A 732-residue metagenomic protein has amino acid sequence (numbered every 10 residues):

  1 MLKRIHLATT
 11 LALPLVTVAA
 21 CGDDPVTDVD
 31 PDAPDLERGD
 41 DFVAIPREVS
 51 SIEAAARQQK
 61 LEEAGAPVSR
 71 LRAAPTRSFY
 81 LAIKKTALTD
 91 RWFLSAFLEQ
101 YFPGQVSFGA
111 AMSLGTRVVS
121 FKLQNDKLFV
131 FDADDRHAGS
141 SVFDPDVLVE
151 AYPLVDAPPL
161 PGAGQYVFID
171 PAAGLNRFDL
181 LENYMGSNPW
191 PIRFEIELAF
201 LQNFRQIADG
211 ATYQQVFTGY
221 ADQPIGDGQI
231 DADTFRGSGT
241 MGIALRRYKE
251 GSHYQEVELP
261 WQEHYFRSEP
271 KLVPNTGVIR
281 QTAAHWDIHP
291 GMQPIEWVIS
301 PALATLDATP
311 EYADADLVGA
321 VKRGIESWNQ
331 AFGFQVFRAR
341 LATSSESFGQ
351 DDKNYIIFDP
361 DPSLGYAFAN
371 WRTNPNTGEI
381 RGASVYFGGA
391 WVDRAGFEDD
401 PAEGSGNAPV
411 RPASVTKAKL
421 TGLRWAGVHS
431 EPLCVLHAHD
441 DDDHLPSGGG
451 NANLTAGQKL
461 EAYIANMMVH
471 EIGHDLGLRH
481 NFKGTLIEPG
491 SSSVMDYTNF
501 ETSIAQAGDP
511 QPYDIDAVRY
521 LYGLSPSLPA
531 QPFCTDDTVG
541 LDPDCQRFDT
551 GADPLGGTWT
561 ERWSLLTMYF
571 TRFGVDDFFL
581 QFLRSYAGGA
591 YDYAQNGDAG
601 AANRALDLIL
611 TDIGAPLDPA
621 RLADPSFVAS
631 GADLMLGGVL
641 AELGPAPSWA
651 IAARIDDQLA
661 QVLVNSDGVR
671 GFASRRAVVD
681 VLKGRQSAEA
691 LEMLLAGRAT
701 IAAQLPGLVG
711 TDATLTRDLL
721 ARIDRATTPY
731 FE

Functional and structural regions predicted by a protein language model:
M1-L11: Bacterial N-terminal signal peptides that target proteins for export
T17-A20: C-terminal motif of bacterial Sec signal peptides marking the signal peptidase cleavage site
G22-D24: Bacterial signal peptide processing site
V26-G319, A342-T455: Auxiliary tRNA-acceptor-end handling modules of aminoacyl-tRNA synthetases
K85, T89, K122-L123, D132 (+5 more regions): Sec/Tat-exported extracytoplasmic proteins
L317-A339: A short alpha-helix/helix-coil micro-patch that ends at or immediately precedes a cysteine
A342-L364, G457-D516: The catalytic-center signature of Zn2+-dependent metalloproteases
S430, S447, L454, K459 (+1 more regions): Conserved catalytic/binding loops enriched for acidic/polar residues
